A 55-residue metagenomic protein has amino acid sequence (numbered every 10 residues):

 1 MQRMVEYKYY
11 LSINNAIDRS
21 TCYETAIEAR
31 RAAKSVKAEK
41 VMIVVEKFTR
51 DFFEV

Functional and structural regions predicted by a protein language model:
M1-R19: Short aromatic-glycine-(Arg/Gly/Cys) micro-motifs in beta-strand/loop hairpins
Q2-M4, E24, M42-I43, R50: Glycine-centered signal
Y9-S12, T25, R50, E54-V55: Intrinsically disordered, low-complexity regions enriched in small/polar residues
N14-I27, V36: A short, exposed loop/beta-hairpin motif centered on an aromatic-Gly-Thr core
S35-V55: Short, mixed-charge low-complexity intrinsically disordered segments
